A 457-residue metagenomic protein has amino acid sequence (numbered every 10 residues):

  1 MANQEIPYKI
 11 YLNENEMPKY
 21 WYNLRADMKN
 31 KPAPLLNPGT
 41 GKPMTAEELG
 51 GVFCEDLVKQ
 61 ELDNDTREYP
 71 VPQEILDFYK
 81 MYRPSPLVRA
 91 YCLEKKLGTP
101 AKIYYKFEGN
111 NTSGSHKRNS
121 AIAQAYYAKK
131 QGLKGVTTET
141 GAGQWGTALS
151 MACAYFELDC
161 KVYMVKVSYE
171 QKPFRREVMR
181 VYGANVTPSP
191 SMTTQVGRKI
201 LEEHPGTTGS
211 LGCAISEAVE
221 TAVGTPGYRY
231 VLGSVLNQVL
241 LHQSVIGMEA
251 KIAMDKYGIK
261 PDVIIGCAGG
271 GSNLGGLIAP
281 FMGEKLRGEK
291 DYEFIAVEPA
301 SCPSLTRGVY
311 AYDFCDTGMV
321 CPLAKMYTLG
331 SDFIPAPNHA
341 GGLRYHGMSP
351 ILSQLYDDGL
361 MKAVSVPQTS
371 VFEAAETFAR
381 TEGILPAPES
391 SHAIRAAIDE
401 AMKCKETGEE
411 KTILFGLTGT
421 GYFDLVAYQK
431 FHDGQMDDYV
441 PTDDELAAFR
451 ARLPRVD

Functional and structural regions predicted by a protein language model:
A2-L133: Positively charged, low-complexity intrinsically disordered leader regions
R67-P70, I200-Q238, I246, G258 (+3 more regions): Active-site/ligand-binding loops adjacent to catalytic centers
P86, Y105, K117, Q124 (+11 more regions): Buried hydrophobic positions in well-ordered alpha/beta secondary-structure cores of metabolic enzymes
F107-R118, V136-G146, L236-V239, I265-G270 (+4 more regions): Active-site nucleophile and cofactor-binding loops and adjacent substrate-binding regions of central metabolic enzymes
S120, A128-V167, K260-L274, F294 (+1 more regions): A short, small-residue-rich loop immediately preceding and capping a beta-strand
A123-L133, T147-D159, R180-V181, I278-G288 (+1 more regions): Alpha-helix C-terminal capping segments
T137, W145-T208, S304-D316, L425-D433: Active-site-proximal loop->helix
A268-G276, Q368-G434: Claisen-condensing/thiolase-fold acyl-transfer catalytic domains that form or cleave C-C bonds in fatty acid
